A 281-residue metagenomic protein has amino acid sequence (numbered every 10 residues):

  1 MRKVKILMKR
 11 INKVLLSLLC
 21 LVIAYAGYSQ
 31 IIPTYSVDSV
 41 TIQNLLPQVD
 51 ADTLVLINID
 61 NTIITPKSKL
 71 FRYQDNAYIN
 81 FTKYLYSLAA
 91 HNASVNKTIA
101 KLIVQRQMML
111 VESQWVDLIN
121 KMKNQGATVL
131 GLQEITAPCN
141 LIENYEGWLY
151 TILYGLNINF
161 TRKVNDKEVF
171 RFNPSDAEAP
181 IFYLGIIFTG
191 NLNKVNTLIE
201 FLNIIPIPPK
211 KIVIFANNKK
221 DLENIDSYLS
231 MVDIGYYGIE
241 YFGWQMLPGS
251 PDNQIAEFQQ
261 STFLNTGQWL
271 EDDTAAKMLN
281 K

Functional and structural regions predicted by a protein language model:
V4-L15: Bacterial N-terminal signal peptides that target proteins for export
L15, Q48-D50, I207: Residue-level detector of transmembrane insertion/anchoring sites
C20-L21: Short, linear, compositionally biased motifs with a strong N-terminal bias
Q30-P174, F182, F188: Alpha-helical substrate-recognition element adjacent to the catalytic core
S39, T128, T136-K281: C-terminal cap/substrate-recognition subdomain and adjoining C-terminal extension of metal-dependent phosphatase-like
